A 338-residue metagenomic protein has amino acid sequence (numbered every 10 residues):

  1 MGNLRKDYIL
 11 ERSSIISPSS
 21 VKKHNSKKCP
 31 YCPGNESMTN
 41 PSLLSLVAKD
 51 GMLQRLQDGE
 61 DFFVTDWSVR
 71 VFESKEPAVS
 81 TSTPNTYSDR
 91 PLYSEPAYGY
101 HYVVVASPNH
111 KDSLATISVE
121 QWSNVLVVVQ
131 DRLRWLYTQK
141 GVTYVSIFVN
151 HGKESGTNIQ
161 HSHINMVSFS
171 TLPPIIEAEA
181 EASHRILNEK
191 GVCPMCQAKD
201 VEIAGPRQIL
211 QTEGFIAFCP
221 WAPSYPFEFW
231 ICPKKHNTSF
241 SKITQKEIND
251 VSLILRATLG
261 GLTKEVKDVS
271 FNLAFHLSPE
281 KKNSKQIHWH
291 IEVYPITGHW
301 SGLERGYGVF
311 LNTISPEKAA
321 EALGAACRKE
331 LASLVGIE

Functional and structural regions predicted by a protein language model:
M1-H161, V167-T238, K246, D268-N272 (+1 more regions): Active-site microenvironments that recognize anionic phosphate/pyrophosphate groups
I209, I243, E247-D250, I254: Alpha-helix N-cap/loop-to-helix boundary motif
D250-D268: Extended C-terminal subregions enriched in glycine
